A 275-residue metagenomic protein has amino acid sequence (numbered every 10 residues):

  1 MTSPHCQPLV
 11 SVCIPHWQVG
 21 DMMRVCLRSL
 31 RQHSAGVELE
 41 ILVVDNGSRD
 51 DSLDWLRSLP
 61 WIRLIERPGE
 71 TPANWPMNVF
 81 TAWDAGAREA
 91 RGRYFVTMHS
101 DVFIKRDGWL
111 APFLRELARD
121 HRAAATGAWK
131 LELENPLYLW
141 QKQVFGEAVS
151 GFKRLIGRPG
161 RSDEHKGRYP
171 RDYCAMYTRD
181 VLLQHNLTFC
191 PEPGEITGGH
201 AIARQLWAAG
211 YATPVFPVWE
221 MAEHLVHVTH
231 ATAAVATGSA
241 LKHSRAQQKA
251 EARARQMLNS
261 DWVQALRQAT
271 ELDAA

Functional and structural regions predicted by a protein language model:
M1-S29: N-proximal low-complexity "stem/linker" segments adjacent to membrane-targeting elements
R28-E38: Short, acidic, metal-binding catalytic loop of nucleotide-sugar glycosyltransferases
D45-D54, G69: A conserved acidic beta->alpha catalytic loop
D51, V102-R115: Acidic donor-binding/catalytic loop of UDP-sugar-dependent glycosyltransferases, especially processive GT2
W61-E89: Active-site-proximal specificity loops/subdomain of glycosyltransferases
F95: Short aromatic/hydrophobic "clamp" motif used to bind/position activated sugar donors
W109-P191, E195: Conserved catalytic core of nucleotide-sugar-dependent glycosyltransferases
P191-A275: C-terminal catalytic/acceptor-binding lobe
